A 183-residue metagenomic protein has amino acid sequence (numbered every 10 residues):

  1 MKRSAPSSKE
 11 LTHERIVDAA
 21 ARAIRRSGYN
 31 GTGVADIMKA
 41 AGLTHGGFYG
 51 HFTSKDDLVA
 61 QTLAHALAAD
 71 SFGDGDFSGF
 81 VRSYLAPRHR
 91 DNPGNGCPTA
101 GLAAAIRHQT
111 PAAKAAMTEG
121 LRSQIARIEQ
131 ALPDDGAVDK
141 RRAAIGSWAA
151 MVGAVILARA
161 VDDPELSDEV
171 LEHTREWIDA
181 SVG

Functional and structural regions predicted by a protein language model:
M1-S27, G31-A40, D57: Basic, helix-initiating cap at the start of DNA-binding domains
K9, V17, L63, K114-R122: Amphipathic, non-transmembrane alpha-helical scaffold segments
I24, G33-V34, H45, K55 (+4 more regions): Amphipathic alpha-helical segments enriched in hydrophobic/aromatic and basic residues that form the DNA-contacting
A41-F52: Short hydrophobic/aromatic patch on the recognition helix
Q61, A68-P98: Hydrophobic alpha-helical connector segments
F80, D91-T118: Amphipathic alpha-helical segments used for helix-helix packing
Y84, T99-A103, S147-M151: Short alpha-helical scaffolding segments that buttress acidic/His motifs in well-ordered protein cores
T110-T118, L132-G183: Hydrophobic/aromatic-rich alpha-helical bundle segments in the mid-to-C-terminal region
